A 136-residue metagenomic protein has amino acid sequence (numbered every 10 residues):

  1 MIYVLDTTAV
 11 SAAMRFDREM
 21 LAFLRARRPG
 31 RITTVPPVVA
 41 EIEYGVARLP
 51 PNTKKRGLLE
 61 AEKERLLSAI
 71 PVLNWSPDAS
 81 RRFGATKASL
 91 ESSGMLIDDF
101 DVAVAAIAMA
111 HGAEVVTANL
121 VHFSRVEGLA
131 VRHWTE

Functional and structural regions predicted by a protein language model:
M1, A105, M109-E136: Acidic, PIN/NYN-like endoribonuclease modules and their adjacent C-terminal/linker elements
M1-P37, V46-E64, V121: Short, well-structured N-terminal submotif of metal-dependent ribonuclease cores
A12-A13, F23, G45, F83 (+2 more regions): Residues that scaffold the ATP/ADP-binding catalytic core of kinase and kinase-like folds
R28, S68, V126-E127: Short, structured coil segments at secondary-structure junctions
P36-V38, S76, N119, T135: Residues at the C-termini of beta-strands that transition into short coil/loop
Y44-V46, P71-V116: Active-site neighborhoods of divalent-metal-dependent phosphate/nucleic-acid chemistry enzymes
L49-T53, L90-E91, H133-T135: Short, hinge-like loop/turn segments at secondary-structure boundaries
